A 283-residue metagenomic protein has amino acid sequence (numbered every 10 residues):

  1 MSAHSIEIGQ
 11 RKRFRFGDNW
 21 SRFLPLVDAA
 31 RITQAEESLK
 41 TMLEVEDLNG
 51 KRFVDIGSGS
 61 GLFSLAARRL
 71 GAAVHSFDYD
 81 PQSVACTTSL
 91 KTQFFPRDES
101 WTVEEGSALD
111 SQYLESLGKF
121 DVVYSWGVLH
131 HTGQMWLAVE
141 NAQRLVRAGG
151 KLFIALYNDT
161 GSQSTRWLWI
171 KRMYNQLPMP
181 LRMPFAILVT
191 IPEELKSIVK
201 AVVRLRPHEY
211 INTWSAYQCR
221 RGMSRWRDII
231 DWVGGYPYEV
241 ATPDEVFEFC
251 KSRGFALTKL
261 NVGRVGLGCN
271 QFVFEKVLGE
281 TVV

Functional and structural regions predicted by a protein language model:
M1-V54, S60-G118, P237-E239, E245 (+1 more regions): Conserved N-terminal segment of class I S-adenosyl-L-methionine
Y124: A conserved beta-strand element that flanks and buttresses the S-adenosyl-L-methionine
G127-V128: Short catalytic micro-motifs in class I SAM-dependent methyltransferases
T132-G133: A structural helix-start
W136-A148: A short glycine-rich, Lys/Arg-flanked "PGG" loop and its adjoining helix->strand segment in the class I
K151-A186: Conserved class I S-adenosyl-L-methionine
M179-R253: Substrate-binding/catalytic lobe of Class I Rossmann-like enzymes that use SAM or dcSAM, i.e., the mid-to-C-terminal
